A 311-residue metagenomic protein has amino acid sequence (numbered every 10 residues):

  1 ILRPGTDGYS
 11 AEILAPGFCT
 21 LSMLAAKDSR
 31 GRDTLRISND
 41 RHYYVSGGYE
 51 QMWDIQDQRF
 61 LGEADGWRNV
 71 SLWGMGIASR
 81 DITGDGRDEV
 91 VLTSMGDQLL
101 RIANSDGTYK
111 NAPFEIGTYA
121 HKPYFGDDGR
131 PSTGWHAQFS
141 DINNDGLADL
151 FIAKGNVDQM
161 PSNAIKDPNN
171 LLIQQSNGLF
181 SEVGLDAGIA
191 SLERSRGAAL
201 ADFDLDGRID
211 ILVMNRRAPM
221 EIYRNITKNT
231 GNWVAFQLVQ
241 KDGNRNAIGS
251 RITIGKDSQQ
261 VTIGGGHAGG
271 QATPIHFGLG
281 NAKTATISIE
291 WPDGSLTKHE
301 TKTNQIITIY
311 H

Functional and structural regions predicted by a protein language model:
I1-F18, T34-R36, Y43, G47-L72 (+4 more regions): Blade-edge motifs of beta-propeller repeat domains
D7, D158-P161, L179-H311: Gly/Ser/Thr/Pro-enriched helix-cap/hinge segments flanking short amphipathic alpha-helices
E12, T20-T34, G74-I82, G134-N144 (+1 more regions): Beta-propeller blade termini
L21, Q98, G107, G178 (+1 more regions): Glycine-centered loop/turn positions within well-structured domains that cap or flank conserved ligand/cofactor-binding
D33-D40, E89-S94, L150-K154, R208-N215 (+1 more regions): Hydrophobic beta-strand segments that make up the repeating blades of beta-propeller and related beta-repeat
R41-Y44, D97, V157-Q159, P219: Short glycine/acidic-enriched loop and turn motifs that connect beta-strands
G47-Y49, D97, I165-P168, P219: A detector of repeated loop/turn-to-beta-strand junctions in beta-rich toroidal repeat architectures
D88, L92-T93, L99, G134-D167: Loop/turn-rich, solvent-exposed surfaces of beta-rich toroidal or solenoidal domains
